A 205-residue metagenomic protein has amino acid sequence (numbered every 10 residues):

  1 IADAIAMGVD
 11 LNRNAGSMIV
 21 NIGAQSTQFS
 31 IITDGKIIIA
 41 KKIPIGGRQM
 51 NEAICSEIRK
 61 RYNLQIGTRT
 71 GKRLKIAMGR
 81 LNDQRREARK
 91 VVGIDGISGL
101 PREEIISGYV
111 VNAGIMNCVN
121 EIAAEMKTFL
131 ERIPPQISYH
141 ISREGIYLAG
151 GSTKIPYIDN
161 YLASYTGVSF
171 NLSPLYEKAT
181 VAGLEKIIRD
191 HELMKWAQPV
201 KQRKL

Functional and structural regions predicted by a protein language model:
I1-V20, E185-R189, L193: Conserved phosphate-binding catalytic cores of ATP/NTP-utilizing and phosphoryl-transfer enzymes
D10-I39, I54, D83-E87, P156: Gly/Thr-rich phosphate-binding beta-strand-loop-beta motif of the actin/hexokinase/Hsp70
N21, I54, M126, L148 (+1 more regions): Residue-level signature of catalytic and energy-coupling elements of molecular machines, predominantly ATP/GTP-dependent
T33-M116, I141: Phosphate-binding glycine-rich/basic clefts of nucleotide- and phosphate-handling proteins, predominantly
G79, D83, S138-L162: Glycine-rich phosphate-binding loops at beta-strand->alpha-helix junctions
G114-S142, L184-H191: Phosphate/ATP-binding catalytic cores across multiple sugar-kinase/actin-like superfamilies, primarily ASKHA
L162-K186, L193-M194: Conserved phosphate-binding/catalytic loops in two-lobed NTP-binding clefts
R189-L205: Short, charged, intrinsically disordered terminal tails
